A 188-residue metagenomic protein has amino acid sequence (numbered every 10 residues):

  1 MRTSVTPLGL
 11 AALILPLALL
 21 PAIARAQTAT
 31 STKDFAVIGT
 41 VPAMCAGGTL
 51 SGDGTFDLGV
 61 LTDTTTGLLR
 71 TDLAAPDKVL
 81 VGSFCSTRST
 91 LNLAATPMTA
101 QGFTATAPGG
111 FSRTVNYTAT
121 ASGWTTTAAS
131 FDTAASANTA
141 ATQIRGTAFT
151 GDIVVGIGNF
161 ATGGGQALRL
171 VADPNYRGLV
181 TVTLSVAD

Functional and structural regions predicted by a protein language model:
M1-A12: Bacterial N-terminal signal peptides that target proteins for export
V5, F84-T90, G123, F131 (+1 more regions): Compositionally biased regions
A11-L19: Bacterial N-terminal signal peptides
P21-I23: N-terminal signal peptide c-region/cleavage motif recognized by signal peptidases
R25-N116, A141-D188: N-terminal small/polar-rich segments of proteins
F111-A140: Terminal beta-strand-rich extracellular "head" domains that mediate receptor/glycan or other ligand binding
